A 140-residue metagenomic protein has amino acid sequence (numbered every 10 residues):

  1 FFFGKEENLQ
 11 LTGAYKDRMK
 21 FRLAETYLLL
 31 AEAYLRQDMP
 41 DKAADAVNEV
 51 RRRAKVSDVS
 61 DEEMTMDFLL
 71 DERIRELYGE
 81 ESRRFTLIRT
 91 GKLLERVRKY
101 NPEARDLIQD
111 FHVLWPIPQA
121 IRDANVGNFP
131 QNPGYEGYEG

Functional and structural regions predicted by a protein language model:
F3, Q10, D17-K20, V59-G140: Long, intrinsically disordered, low-complexity segments
N8-L9, A44: Generic detector of short, locally flexible boundary/turn motifs and exposed helical patches
R18-V50, M66-E76: Extended, hydrophobic/aromatic-rich amphipathic alpha-helical segments that build helical scaffolds
